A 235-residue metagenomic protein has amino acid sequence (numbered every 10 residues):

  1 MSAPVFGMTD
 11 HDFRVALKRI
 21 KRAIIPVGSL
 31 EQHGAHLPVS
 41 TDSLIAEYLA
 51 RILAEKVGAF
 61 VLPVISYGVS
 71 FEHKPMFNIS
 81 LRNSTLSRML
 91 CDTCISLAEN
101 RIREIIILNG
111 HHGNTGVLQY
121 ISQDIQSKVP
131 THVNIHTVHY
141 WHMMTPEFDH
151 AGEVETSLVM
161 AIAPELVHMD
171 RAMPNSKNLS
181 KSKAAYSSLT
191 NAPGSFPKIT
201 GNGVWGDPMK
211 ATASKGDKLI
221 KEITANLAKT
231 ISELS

Functional and structural regions predicted by a protein language model:
M1-I106, H112-S235: Extended, histidine- and acidic-residue-enriched regions that form the cofactor-binding/catalytic faces
